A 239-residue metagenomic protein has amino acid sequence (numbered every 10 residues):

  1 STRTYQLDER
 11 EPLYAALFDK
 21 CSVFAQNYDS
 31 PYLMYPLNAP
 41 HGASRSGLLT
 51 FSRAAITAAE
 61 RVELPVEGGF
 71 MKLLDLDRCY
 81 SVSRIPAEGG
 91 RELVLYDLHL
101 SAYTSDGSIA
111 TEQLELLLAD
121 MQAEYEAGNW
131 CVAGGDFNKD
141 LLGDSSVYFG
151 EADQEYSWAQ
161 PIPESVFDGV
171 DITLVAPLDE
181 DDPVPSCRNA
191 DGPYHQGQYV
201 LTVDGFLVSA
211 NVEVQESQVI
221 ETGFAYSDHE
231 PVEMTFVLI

Functional and structural regions predicted by a protein language model:
S1: His/Cys-centered metal/cofactor-coordination and adjacent catalytic loops
T4, A15-A16, C21-I239: Active-site regions of metal-assisted phosphoester/phosphodiester hydrolases, unifying DNase/endonuclease modules
E11: Active-site phosphate/pyrophosphate- and oxyanion-stabilizing loops and adjacent acidic/basic residues in soluble
